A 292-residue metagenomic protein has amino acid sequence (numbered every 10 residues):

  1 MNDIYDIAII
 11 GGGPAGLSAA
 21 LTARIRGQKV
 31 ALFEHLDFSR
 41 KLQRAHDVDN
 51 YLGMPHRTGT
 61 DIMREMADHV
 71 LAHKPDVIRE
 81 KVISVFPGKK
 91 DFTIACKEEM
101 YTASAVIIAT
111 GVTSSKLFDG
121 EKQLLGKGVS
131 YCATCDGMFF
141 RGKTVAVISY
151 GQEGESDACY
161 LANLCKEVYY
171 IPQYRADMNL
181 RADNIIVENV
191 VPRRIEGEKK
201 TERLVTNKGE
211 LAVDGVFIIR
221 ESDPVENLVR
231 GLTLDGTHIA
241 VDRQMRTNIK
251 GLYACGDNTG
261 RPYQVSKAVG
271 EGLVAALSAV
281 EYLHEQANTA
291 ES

Functional and structural regions predicted by a protein language model:
I4-D6, R79-E80, R141-K143, I249: Phosphate-coordination loops involved in phosphoryl transfer and adenosine-cofactor binding
Y5-H69, K143-D177: Beta1-alpha1 glycine-rich phosphate/pyrophosphate-binding loop at the start of Rossmann-like nucleotide-binding domains
A23, R44, F118-K122, M138-F140 (+2 more regions): Short loop/helix-cap segments at secondary-structure boundaries that form the rim of catalytic
V70-A95, Y101-A103, N163-R243, H284-S292: A Rossmann-like FAD-binding core segment of flavoenzymes
V112-G151: Glycine-rich dinucleotide-binding loop and its adjacent helix/turn
Q123-F139, I219-K267, E271-L277, E281: FAD-site-proximal beta/loop scaffold in flavoenzymes
